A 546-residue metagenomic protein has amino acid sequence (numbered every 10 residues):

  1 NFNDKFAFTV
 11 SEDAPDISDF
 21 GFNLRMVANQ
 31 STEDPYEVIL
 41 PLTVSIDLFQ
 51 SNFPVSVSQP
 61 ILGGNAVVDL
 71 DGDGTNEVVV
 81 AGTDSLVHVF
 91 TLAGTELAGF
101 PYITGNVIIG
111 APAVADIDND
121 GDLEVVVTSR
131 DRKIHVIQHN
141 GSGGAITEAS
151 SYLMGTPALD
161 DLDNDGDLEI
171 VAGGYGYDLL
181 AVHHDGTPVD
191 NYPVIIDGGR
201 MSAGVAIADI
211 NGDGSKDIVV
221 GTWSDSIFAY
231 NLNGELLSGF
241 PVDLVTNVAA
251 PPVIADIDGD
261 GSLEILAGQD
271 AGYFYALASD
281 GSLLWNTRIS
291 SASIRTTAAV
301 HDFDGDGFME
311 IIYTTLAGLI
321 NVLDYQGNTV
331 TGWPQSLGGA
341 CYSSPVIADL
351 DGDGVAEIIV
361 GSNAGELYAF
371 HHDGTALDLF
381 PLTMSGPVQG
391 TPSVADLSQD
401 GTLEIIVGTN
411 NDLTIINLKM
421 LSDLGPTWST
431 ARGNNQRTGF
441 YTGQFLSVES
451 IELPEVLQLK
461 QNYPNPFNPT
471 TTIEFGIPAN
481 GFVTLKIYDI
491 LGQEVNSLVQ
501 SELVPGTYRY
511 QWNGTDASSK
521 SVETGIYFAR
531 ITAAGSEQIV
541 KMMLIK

Functional and structural regions predicted by a protein language model:
N1-V44: Terminal connector regions
F2-F6, G506-G514: Aromatic sugar-binding surface patches on proteins that engage polysaccharides or sugar-phosphate polymers
E12-F22, G401, S519-G525: Short glycine/proline/serine/threonine-rich loop/turn segments at secondary-structure transition edges
E37-L446: Extracytoplasmic/lumenal domain signature
I46-L48, L418-P426, F440-Y463, P478 (+2 more regions): Residue-level detector of functionally pivotal "anchor" positions at catalytic/ligand-binding pockets or at interdomain
L446-Y463, F467-Y488, S497-Q500, R509-N513 (+1 more regions): Glycine-centered coil/turn sites that cap beta-strands in beta-rich domains
S501, S518-K546: C-terminal tail/sorting-segment detector
